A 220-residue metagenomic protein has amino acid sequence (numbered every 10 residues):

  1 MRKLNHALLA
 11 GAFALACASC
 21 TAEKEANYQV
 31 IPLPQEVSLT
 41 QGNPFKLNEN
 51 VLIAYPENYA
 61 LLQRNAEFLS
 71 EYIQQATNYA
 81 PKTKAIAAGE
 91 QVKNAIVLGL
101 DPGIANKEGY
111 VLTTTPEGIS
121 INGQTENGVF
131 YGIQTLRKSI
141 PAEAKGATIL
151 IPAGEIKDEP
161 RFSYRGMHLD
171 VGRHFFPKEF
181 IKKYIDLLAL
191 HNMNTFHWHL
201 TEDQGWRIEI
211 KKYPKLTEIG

Functional and structural regions predicted by a protein language model:
M1-Q29: Bacterial Sec-dependent N-terminal signal peptides
C20-R165: Acidic, contiguous N-terminal accessory segments
Y72, S139, Y184-L187, H191 (+1 more regions): Generic, well-ordered alpha-helical scaffold segments in large soluble proteins
G132-I133, F180-I181, W198-L200, R207-K212: Short, solvent-exposed loop/turn and secondary-structure capping segments
P160, Q204-G220: Aromatic- and acidic-residue-enriched carbohydrate-binding clefts of CAZyme catalytic domains
S163, N192-N194, K212: Short loop/turn motifs at secondary-structure junctions
R165-H174, E209-L216: Enzymes and membrane/adaptor proteins characterized by extended Gly/Ser/Thr/Asp/Glu-rich, aromatic-dotted
D170-D203: A conserved hydrophobic secondary-structure block that centers on an alpha-helix together with its immediately flanking
